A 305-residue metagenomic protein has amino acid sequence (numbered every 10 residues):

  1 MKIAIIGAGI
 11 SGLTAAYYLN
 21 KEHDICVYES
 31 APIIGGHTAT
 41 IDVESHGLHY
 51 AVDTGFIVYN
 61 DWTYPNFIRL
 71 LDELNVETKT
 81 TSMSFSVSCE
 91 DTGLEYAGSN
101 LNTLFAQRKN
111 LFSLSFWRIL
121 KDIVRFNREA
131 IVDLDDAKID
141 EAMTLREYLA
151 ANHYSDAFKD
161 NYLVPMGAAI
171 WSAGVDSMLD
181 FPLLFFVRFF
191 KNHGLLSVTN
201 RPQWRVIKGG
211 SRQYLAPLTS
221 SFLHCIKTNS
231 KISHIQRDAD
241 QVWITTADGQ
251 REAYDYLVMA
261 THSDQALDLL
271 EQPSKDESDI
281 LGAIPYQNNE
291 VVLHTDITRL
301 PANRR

Functional and structural regions predicted by a protein language model:
K2-V27: N-terminal Rossmann-like FAD-binding beta1-loop-alpha1 element of flavoenzymes
S11, I33, D264: Conserved Rossmann-like nucleotide-cofactor binding loop
N20-E44: Glycine-rich FAD pyrophosphate-binding loop
I41-F67: N-terminal glycine-rich dinucleotide-binding loop that anchors FAD/FMN and/or NAD(P) in oxidoreductases
G47, D91-G93, A247-G249: Glycine-centered tight beta-turn/hairpin loop motif at sheet-sheet or coil-to-beta transitions
D61, P65-L183: Mobile amphipathic helical/loop "lid" adjacent to a hydrophobic cofactor/ligand pocket
R188-T246: Helical element adjacent to the flavin cofactor pocket in flavoenzyme catalytic cores
K231-R305: Mid-domain catalytic core of redox enzymes that form a hydrophobic substrate pocket/lid adjacent to a catalytic redox
